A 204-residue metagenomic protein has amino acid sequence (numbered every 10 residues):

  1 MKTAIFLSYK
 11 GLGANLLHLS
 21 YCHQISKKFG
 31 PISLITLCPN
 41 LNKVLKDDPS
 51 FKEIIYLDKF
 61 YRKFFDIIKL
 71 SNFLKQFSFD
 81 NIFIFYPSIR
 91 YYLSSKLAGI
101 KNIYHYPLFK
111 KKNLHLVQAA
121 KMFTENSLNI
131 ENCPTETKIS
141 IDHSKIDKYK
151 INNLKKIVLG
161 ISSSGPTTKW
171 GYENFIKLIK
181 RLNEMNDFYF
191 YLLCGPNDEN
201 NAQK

Functional and structural regions predicted by a protein language model:
M1-K204: Catalytic machinery of carbohydrate-active enzymes, primarily nucleotide-sugar-dependent glycosyltransferases
